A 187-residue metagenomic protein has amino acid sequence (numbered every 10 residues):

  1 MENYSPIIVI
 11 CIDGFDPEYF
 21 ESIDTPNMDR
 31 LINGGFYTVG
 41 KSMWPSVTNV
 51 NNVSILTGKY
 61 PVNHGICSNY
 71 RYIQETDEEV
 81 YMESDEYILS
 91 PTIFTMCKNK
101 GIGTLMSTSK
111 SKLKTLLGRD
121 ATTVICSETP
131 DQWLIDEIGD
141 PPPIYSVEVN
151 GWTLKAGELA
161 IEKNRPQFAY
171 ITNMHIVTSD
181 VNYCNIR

Functional and structural regions predicted by a protein language model:
M1-S5, E21, L159: N-terminal secretory/membrane-targeting segments
E2-P17, L31, I55, C97 (+2 more regions): Beta-strand elements within well-structured catalytic alpha/beta cores of enzymes that handle phosphate/sulfate esters
I8-I12, N33-T38, V47-N52, Y70-M82: Glycine-/proline-rich flexible loop or hinge segments
I10, F15, I23-P26, T92 (+1 more regions): Generic recognition of stable, solvent-exposed alpha-helical segments in well-folded globular domains
C11, K41-M43, T108, T172: Residue-level recognition of beta-strand->loop/alpha-helix junctions
Y19-F20, V181: Short N-terminal helix/helix-N-cap motif within the alpha/beta-hydrolase-1
F20-V62: Short, structured active-site-proximal loop/turn typified by the sulfatase FGly-forming signature C/S-X-P-X-R
K59-C184: His/Asp/Glu-rich, glycine-adjacent segments that coordinate divalent cations and/or stabilize oxyanion chemistry on
